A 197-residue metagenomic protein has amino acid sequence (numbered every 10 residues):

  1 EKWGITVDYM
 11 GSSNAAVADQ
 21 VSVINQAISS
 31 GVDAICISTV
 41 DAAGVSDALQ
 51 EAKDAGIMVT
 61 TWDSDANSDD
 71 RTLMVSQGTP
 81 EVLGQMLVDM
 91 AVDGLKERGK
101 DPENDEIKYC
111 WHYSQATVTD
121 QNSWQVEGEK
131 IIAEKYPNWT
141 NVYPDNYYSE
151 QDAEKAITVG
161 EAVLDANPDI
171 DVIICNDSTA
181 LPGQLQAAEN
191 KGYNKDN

Functional and structural regions predicted by a protein language model:
E1-N197: A residue-level marker of the well-folded mature domains of exported/periplasmic proteins
